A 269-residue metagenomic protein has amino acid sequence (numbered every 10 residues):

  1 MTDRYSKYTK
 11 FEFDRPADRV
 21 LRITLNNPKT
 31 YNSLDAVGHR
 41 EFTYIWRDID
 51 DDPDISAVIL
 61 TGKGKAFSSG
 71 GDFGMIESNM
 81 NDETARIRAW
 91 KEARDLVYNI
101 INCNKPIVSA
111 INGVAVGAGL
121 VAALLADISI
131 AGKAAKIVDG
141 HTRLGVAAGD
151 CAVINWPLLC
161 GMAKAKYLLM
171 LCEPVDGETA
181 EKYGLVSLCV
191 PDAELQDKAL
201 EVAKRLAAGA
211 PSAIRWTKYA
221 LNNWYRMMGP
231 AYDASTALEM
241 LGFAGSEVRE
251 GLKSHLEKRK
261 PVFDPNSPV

Functional and structural regions predicted by a protein language model:
M1-F11, K253-V269: Terminal low-complexity tails and localization/encapsulation signals of metabolic enzymes
M1-K63, Y98: Conserved CoA-thioester-binding segment of acyl-CoA-metabolizing enzymes
Y5, T30, R47, D54 (+4 more regions): Glycine- (often His-adjacent) and acidic-residue-rich active-site loop that binds/positions the CoA thioester
I23, N27, F42, L60 (+7 more regions): Terminal peptide-recognition signature
Y98-I214, M240, G245-K253, R259: Crotonase-fold acyl-CoA enzyme core
